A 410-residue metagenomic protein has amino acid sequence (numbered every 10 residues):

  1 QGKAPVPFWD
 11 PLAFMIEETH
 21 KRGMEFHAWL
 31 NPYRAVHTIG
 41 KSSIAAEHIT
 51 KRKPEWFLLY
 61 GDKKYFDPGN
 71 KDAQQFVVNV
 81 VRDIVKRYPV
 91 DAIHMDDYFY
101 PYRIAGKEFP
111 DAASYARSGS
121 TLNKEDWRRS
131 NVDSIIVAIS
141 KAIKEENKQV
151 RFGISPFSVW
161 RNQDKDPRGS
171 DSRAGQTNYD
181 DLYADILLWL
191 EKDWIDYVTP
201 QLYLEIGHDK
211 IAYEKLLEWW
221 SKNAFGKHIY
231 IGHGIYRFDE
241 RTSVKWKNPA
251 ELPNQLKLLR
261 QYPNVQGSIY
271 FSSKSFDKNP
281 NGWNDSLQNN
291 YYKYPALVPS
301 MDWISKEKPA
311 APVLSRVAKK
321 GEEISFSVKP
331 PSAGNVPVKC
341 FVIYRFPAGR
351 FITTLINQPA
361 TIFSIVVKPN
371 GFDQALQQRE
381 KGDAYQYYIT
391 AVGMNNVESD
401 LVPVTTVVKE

Functional and structural regions predicted by a protein language model:
Q1-N31, G119-E146: Aromatic-lined substrate-binding rim segments of carbohydrate-active enzymes
G2-P5, P11, E17, H27-R87 (+1 more regions): Active-site-adjacent "subsite" loops/lids of carbohydrate-active enzymes
D72-R82, K86-S172, Q176-G226: Active-site neighborhood of glycoside hydrolase catalytic domains
Y183-D209, A224-I304: Substrate-binding cleft of secreted/luminal carbohydrate-active enzymes
E307-R316: Proline-enriched interdomain boundary motifs that mark the N-terminal boundary and often initiate the first structured
E322-V336: Conserved aromatic anchor
G334-N357: Extracellular low-complexity, O-glycosylation-prone stalks/linkers
P369-S399: Beta-strand-rich modules
